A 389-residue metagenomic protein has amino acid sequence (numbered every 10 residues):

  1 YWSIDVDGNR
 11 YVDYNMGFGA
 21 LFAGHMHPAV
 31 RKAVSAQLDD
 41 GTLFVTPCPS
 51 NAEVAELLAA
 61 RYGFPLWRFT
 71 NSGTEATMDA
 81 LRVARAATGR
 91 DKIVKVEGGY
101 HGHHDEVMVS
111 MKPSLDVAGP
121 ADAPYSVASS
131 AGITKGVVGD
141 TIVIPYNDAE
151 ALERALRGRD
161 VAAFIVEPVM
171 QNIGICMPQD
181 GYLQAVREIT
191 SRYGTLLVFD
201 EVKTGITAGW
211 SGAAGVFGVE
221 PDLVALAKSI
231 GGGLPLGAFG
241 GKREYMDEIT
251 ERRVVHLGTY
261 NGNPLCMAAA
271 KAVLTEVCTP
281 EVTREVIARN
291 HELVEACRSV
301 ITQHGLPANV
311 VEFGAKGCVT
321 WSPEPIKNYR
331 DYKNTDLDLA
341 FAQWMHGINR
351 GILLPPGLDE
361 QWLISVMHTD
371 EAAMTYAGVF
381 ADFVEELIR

Functional and structural regions predicted by a protein language model:
Y1-R389: Conserved N-terminal phosphate-binding loop of PLP-dependent enzymes in the Aspartate aminotransferase
